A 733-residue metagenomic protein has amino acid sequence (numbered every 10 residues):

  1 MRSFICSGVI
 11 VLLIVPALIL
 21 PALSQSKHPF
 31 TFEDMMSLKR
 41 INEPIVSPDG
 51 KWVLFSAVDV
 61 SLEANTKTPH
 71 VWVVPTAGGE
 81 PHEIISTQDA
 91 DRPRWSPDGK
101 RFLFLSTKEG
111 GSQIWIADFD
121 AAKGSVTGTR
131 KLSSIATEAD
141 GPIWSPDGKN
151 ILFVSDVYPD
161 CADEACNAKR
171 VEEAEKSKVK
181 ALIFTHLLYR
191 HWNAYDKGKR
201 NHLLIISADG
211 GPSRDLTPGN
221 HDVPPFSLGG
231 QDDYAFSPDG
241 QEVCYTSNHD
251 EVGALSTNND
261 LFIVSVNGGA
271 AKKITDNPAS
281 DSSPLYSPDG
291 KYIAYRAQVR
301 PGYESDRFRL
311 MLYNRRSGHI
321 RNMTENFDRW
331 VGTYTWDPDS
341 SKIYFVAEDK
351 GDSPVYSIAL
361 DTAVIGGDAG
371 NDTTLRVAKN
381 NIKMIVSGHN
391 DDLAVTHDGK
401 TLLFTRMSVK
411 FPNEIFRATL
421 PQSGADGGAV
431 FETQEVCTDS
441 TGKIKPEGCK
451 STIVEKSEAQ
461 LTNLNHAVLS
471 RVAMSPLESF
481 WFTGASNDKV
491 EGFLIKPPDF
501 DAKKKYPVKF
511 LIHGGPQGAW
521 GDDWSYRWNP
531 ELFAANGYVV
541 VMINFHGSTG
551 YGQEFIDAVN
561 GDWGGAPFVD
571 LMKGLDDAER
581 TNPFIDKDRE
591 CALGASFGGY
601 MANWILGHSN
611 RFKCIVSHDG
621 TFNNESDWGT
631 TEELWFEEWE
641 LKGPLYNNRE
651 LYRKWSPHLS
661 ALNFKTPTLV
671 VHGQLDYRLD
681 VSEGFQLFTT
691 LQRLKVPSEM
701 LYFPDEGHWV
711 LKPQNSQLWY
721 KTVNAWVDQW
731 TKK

Functional and structural regions predicted by a protein language model:
I45, L152-V154, K180-T185, Y189-T217 (+11 more regions): Non-catalytic accessory segments flanking enzyme active sites
P48-D49, P97-D98, P146-D147, P238-D239 (+3 more regions): Residue-level detector of Asp-centered blade-edge/turn motifs that repeat once per structural unit in beta-propeller
G50-V53, F102-L103, I151, V243 (+3 more regions): Hydrophobic beta-strand positions that form the internal "hydrophobic ladder" of WD40/Gbeta-like beta-propeller blades
A57-H70, I84-D91, L103-W115, S133-D140 (+11 more regions): A flexible loop/linker signature enriched in serine peptidases of the S9 family
P75-G79, D118-K123, S207-G211, S265-G269 (+3 more regions): Short loop/turn segments that connect beta-strands within beta-propeller blades
K504-G514: Short beta-strand element of the alpha/beta-hydrolase
K505, Q517-P530, S682-E683: The serine-hydrolase catalytic nucleophile loop
L511, N529, A534-A535, M542-K733: Active-site-proximal cap/loop segments of hydrolase catalytic domains
